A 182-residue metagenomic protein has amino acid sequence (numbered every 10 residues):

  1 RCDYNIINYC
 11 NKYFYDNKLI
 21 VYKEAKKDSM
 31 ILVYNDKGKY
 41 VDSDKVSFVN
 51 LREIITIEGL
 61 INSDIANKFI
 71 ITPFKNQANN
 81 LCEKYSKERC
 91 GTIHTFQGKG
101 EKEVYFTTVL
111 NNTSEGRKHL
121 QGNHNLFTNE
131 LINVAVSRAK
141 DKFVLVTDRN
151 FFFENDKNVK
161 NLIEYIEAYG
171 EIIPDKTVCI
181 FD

Functional and structural regions predicted by a protein language model:
R1-Y4, K75-A78, F96-Q97, L110-T113 (+2 more regions): Conserved nucleotide-binding/hydrolysis micro-motifs of P-loop NTPases
I6, I57, I70, G98 (+1 more regions): Hydrophobic, well-ordered secondary-structure elements that form the walls of internal hydrophobic environments
I7-N8, N76-K84, E101, N155-K157: A short acidic (Asp/Glu
N11-Y13, V21-M30, Y85-E88, T113-D182: Helicase C-terminal subdomain and adjacent C-terminal extension
N17-K84, R89-C90: Conserved helicase/translocase motor-coupling segment
Y34, T72-F74, T92-H94, T107-T108 (+1 more regions): Active-site proximal loops enriched in glycine and acidic residues that flank catalytic Cys/His/Asp and coordinate
F69-I71, Y105-T107, V136, V144: Structural motif
C82, C90-V104, N111-T113: Conserved motor-coupling elements within RecA-like helicase/translocase cores
